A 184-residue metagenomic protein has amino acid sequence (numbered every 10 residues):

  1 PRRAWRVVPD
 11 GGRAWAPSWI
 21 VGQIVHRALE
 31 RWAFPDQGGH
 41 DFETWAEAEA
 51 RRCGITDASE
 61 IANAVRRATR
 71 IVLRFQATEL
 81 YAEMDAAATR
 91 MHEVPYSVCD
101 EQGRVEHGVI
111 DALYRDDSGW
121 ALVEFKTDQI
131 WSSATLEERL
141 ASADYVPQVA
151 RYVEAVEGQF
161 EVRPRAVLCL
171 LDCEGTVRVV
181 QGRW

Functional and structural regions predicted by a protein language model:
P1-W184: Structural signature of nuclease core domains in nucleic-acid processing machines
